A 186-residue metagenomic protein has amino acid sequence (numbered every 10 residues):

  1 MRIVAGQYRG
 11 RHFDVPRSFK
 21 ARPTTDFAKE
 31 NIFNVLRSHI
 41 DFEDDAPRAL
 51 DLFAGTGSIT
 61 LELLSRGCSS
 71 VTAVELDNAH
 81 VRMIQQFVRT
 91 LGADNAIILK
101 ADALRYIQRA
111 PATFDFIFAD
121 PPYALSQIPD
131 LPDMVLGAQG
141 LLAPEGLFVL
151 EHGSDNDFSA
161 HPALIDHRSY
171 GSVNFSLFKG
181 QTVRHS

Functional and structural regions predicted by a protein language model:
M1-S186: Class I S-adenosyl-L-methionine-dependent methyltransferase catalytic core
